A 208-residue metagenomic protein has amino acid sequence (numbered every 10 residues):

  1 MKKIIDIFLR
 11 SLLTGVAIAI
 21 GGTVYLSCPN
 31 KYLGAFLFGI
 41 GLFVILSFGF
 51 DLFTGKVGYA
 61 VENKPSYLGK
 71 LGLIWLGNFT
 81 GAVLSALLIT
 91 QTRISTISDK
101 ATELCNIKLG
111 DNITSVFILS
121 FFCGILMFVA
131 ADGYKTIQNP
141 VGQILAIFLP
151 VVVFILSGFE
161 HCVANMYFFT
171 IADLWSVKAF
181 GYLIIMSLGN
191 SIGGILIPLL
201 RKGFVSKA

Functional and structural regions predicted by a protein language model:
M1-A208: Alpha-helical transmembrane segments and their helix-helix packing motifs
